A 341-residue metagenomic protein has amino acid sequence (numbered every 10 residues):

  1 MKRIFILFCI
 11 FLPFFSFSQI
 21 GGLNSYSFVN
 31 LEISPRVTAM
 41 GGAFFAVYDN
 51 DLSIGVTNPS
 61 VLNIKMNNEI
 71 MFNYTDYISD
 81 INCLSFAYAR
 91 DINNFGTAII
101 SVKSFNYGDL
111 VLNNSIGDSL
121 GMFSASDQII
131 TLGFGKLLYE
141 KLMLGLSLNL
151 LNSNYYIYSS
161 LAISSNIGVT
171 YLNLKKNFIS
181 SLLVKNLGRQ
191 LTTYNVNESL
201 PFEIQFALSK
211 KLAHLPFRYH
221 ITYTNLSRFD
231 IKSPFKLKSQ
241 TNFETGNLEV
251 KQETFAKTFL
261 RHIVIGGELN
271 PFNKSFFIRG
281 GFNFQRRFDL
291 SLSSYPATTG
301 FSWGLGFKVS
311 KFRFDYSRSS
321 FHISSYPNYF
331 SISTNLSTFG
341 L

Functional and structural regions predicted by a protein language model:
M1-I4, E140: Positively charged n-region of N-terminal signal peptides that target proteins for export
I4-F15: Sec-dependent N-terminal signal peptides
Q19-L341: Subset of outer-membrane beta-barrel
